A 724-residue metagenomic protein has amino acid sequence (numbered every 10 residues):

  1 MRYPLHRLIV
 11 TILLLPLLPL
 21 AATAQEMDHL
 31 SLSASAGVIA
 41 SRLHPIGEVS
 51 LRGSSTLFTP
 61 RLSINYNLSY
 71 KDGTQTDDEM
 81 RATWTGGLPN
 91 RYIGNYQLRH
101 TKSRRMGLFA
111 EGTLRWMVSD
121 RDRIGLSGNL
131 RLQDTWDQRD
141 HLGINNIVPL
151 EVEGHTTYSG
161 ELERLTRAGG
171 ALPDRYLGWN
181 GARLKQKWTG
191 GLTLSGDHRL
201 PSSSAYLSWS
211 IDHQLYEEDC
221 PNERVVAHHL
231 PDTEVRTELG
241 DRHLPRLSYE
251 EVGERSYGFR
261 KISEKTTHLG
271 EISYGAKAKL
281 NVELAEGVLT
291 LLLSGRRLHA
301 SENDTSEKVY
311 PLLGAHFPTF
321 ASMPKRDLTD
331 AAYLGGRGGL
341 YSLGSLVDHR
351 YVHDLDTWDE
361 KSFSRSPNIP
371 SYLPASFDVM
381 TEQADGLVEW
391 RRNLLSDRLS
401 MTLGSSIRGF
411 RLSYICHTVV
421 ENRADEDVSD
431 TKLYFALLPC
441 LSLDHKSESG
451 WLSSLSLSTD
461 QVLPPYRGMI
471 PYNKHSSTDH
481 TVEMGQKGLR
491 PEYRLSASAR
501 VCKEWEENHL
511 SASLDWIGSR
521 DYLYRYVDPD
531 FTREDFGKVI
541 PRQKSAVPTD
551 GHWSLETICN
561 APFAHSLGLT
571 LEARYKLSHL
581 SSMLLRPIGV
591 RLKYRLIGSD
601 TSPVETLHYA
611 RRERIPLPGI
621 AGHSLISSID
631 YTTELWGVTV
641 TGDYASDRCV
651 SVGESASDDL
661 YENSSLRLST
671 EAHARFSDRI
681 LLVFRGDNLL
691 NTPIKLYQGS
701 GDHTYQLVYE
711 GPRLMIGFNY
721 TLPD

Functional and structural regions predicted by a protein language model:
A24-M27, I588, Y644-S651, H673-D724: C-terminal beta-signal and adjacent terminal beta-strands/loops of Gram-negative outer-membrane beta-barrel proteins
Q25-L30, T56-L62, D120-R121, P201-S208 (+8 more regions): Short loop/turn motifs that connect adjacent beta-strands in outer-membrane beta-barrel proteins
A36-R42, Y70-T74, L130-D134, L200 (+17 more regions): Transmembrane beta-strands of outer-membrane beta-barrel pores
R42-V148, K187-L192, P439-L441: Transmembrane beta-barrel wall of Gram-negative outer-membrane proteins
M117-S119, K187, T193, Q214 (+6 more regions): Structural signature of Gram-negative outer-membrane beta-barrels, strongest in the C-terminal barrel of TonB-dependent
T156-D174, V235-K261, G314-P374, F531-C559: Flexible glycine-rich, low-complexity coil/linker segments exposed to the extracellular/periplasmic environment
L172-G191, L463-S519, P541-K576, L617-G622 (+1 more regions): Outer-membrane beta-barrel signature, preferentially recognizing the C-terminal barrel domain of Gram-negative
D515-G518, G537-R648: Gram-negative outer-membrane beta-barrel transporters
